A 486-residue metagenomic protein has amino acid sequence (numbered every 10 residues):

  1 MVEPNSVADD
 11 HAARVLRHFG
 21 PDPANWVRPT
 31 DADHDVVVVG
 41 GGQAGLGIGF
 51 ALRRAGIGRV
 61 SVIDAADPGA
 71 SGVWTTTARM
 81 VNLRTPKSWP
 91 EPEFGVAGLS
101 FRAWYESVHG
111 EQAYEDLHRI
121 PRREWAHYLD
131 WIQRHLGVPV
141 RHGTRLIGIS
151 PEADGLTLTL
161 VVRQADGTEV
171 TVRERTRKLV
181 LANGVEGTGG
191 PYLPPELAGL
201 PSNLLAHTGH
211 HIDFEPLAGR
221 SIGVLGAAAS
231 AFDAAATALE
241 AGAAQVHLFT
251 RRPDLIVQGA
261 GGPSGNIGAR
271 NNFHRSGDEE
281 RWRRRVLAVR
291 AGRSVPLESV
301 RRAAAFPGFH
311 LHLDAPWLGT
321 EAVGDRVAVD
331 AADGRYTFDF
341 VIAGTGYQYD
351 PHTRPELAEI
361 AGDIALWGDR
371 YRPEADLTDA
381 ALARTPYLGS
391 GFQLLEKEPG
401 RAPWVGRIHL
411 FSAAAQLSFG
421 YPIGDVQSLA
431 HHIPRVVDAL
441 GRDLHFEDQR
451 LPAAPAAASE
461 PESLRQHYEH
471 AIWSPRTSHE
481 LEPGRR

Functional and structural regions predicted by a protein language model:
M1-A66, Y114-A241, H247-R486: Flavin (primarily FAD) cofactor-binding/catalytic cores of flavoenzymes
A66-E93, I256-N272: Conserved N-terminal glycine-rich FAD pyrophosphate-binding loop of Rossmann-like flavoproteins
A70-W74, W104, W131, P351: Tryptophan-centered motif/residue detector
E91-A126: A conserved beta-strand/loop capping segment in the N-terminal third of enzymes that catalyze redox or closely related
